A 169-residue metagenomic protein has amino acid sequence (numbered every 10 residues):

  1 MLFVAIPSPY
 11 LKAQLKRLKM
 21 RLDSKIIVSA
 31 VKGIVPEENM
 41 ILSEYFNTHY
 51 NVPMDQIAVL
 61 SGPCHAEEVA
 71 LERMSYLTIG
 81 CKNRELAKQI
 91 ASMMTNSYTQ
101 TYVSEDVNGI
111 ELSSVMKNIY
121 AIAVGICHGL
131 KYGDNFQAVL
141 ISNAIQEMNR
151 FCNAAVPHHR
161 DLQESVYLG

Functional and structural regions predicted by a protein language model:
M1-E72, I90: Rossmann-like NAD(P)(H) cofactor-binding subdomain of soluble oxidoreductases
A30, L60, S104-D106, S165: Conserved beta-strand termini and adjacent loop/short-helix elements that scaffold enzyme active sites in alpha/beta
Y45-D55, M74-I122, I126-Q163: Internal alpha-helical scaffold of NAD(P)-dependent oxidoreductase catalytic cores
G169: C-terminal active-site/capping subdomain that shapes the small-molecule cofactor and substrate pocket of enzyme
